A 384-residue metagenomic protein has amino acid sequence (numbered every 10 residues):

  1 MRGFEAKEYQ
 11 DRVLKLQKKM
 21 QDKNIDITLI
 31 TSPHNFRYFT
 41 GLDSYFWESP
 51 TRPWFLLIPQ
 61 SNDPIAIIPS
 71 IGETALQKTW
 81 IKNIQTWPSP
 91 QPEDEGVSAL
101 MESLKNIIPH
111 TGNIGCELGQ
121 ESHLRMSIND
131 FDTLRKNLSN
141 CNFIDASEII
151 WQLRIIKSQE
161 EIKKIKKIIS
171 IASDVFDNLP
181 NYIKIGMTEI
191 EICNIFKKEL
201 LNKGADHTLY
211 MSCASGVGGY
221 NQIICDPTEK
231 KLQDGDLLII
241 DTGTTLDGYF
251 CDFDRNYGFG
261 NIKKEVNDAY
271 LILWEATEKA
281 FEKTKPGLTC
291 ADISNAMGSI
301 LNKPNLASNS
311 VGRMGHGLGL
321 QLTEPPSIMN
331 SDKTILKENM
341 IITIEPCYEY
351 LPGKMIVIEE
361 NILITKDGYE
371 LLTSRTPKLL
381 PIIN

Functional and structural regions predicted by a protein language model:
M1-N384: Active-site neighborhoods and metal-handling regions in enzymes and metal-associated proteins
